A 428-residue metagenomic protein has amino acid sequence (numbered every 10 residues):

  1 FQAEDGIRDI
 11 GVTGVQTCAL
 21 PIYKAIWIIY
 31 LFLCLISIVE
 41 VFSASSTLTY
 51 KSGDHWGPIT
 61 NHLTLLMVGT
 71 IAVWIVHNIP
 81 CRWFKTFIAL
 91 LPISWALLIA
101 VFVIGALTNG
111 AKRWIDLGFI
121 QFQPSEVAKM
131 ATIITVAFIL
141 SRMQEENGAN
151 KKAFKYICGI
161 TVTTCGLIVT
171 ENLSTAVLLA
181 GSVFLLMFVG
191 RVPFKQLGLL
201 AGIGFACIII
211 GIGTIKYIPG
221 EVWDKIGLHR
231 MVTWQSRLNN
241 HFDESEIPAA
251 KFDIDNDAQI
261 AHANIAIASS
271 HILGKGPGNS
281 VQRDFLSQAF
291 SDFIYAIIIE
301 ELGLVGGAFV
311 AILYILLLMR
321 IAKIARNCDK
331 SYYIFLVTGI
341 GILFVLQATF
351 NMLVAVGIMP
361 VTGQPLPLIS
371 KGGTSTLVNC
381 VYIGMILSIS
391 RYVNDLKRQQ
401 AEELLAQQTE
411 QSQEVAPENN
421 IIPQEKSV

Functional and structural regions predicted by a protein language model:
F1-C18: Single conserved hydrophobic/aromatic residue that forms the stacking wall/gate of nucleotide- or nucleobase-binding
I7, I115, I272-L273, P277 (+2 more regions): Short clusters of hydrophobic/aromatic residues that line enzyme substrate/ligand-binding pockets
P21-Y30, L90-S94, A261-I272: Alpha-helical transmembrane segments of integral membrane proteins, especially early/N-terminal helices
W27, L31-S43, S52-D255, A296 (+3 more regions): Hydrophobic alpha-helical transmembrane segments of multi-pass inner membrane proteins, especially in bacterial systems
L35, G357-E402: Transmembrane alpha-helices of multi-pass inner-membrane enzymes
N172-V177, K275-G278, F290-S291, M359-T362 (+2 more regions): Transmembrane helix boundary and interhelical junction motifs in multipass membrane proteins
Q259-L302: Long extracytoplasmic/lumenal interhelical loops at the membrane interface of multi-pass membrane proteins
